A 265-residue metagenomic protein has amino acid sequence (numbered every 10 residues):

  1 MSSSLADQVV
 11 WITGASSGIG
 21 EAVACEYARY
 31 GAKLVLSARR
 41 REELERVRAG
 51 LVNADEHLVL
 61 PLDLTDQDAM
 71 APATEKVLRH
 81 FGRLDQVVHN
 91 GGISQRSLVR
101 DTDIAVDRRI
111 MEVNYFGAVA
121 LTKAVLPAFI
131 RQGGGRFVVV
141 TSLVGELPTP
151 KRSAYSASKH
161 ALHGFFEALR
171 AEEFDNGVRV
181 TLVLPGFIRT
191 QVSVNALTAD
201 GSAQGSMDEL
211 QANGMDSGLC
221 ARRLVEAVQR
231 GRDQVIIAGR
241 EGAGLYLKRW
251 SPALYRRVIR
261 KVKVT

Functional and structural regions predicted by a protein language model:
S16-S17: Conserved glycine-rich cofactor-binding loop
Y30-V47: Conserved glycine-rich Rossmann-like NAD(P)H-binding loop of the short-chain dehydrogenase/reductase
P61-P72, I104: The beta1-alpha1 cofactor-binding region of Rossmann-like NAD(H)/NADP(H)-dependent oxidoreductases
L98-V99, V106-R109: Substrate-binding pocket helix/loop in short-chain dehydrogenase/reductase
T122, S158: Active-site helix of classical SDR
S142: Residue(s) in the substrate-gating loop at a strand-loop-helix junction that position the organic substrate next
D175-G239: SDR active-site lid
